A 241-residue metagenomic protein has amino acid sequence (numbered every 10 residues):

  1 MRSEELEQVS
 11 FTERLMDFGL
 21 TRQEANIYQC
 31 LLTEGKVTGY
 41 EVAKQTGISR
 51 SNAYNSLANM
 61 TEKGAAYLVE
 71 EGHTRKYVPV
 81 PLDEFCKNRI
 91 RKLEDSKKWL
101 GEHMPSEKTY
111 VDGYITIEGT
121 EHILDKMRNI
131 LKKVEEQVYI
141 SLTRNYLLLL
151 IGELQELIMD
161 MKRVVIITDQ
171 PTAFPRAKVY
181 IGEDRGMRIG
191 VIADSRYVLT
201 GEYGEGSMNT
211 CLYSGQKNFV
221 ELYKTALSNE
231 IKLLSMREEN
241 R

Functional and structural regions predicted by a protein language model:
E5-E24, T38, Y54, Y67-R91: Short, cationic-aromatic polyanion-contact patches
E24-L31: Short alpha-helical "packing" element that flanks the helix-turn-helix/winged-helix DNA-binding module
L31, V42, A53-G64: Basic amphipathic alpha-helical segments that dock to polyanions
L32-T38: Short capping segments at the starts of secondary-structure elements
Q45: Residues within the alpha-helical elements of helix-turn-helix
D83-C86, I90-L157, V165: PLD-like (HKD) phosphodiesterase/transphosphatidyltransferase domain
L148, L154-R241: C-terminal regulatory/effector modules of DNA-binding transcriptional regulators
